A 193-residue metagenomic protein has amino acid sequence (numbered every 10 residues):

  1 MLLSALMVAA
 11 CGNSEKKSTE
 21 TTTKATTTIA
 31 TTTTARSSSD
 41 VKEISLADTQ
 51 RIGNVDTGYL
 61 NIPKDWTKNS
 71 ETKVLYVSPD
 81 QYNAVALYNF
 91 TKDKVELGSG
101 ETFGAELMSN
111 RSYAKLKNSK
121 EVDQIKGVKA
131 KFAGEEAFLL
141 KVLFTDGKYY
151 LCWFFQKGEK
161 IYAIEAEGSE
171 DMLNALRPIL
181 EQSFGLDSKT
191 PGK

Functional and structural regions predicted by a protein language model:
M1-A9: Sec-dependent bacterial lipoprotein signal peptides
A9-T21: Bacterial lipoprotein signal-peptidase II cleavage site
S18-S38: Extracellular mucin-like PTS domains
S37-V74: N-terminal "mature-domain start" segment
N54, G58, S99-G100, G104 (+2 more regions): Extracytoplasmic/periplasmic, Sec-exported soluble proteins
Y59-P63, S109, R177, E181: Extracytoplasmic/secreted envelope proteins and their assembly/folding machinery, especially bacterial periplasmic
W66, A163-K193: Surface-exposed amphipathic alpha-helical segments
T72-I161: Conserved polar/disulfide-associated segments of primarily extracytoplasmic proteins
